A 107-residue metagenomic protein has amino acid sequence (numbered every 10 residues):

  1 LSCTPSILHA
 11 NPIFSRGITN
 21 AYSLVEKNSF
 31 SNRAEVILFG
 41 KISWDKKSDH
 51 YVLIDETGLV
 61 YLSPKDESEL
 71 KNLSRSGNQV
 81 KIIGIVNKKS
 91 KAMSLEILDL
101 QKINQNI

Functional and structural regions predicted by a protein language model:
C3-I107: OB-fold and OB-like single-stranded nucleic-acid-recognition modules and their adjacent interaction interfaces
